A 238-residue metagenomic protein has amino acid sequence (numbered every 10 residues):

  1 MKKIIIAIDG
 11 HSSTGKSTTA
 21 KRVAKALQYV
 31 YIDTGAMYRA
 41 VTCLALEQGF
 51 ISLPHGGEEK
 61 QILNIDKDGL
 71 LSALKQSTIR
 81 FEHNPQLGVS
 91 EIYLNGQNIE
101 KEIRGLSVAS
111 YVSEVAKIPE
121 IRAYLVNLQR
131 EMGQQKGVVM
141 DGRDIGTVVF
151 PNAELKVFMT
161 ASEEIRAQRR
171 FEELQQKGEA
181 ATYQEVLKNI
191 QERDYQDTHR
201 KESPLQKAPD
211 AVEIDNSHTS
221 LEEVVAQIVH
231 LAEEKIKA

Functional and structural regions predicted by a protein language model:
I5: Walker A (P-loop) ATP-phosphate-binding motif of ABC ATPase nucleotide-binding domains
I8: Hydrophobic anchor at the beta1->P-loop junction of P-loop NTPases
S12: The conserved Walker
K16: Conserved lysine of the Walker
T19: Hydrophobic positions on the alpha1 helix immediately C-terminal to the Walker A/P-loop
A26-I103: N-terminal phosphate/diphosphate-binding loop that engages ATP/GTP or pyrophosphate donors across diverse enzyme folds
A73, N84, Q129-K136, R143-V148 (+2 more regions): Small-molecule kinase domains that catalyze NTP-dependent phosphoryl transfer to phosphate-bearing small molecules
I99-K177: ATP-dependent NMP and nucleoside kinases share a basic, alpha-helical "lid"
